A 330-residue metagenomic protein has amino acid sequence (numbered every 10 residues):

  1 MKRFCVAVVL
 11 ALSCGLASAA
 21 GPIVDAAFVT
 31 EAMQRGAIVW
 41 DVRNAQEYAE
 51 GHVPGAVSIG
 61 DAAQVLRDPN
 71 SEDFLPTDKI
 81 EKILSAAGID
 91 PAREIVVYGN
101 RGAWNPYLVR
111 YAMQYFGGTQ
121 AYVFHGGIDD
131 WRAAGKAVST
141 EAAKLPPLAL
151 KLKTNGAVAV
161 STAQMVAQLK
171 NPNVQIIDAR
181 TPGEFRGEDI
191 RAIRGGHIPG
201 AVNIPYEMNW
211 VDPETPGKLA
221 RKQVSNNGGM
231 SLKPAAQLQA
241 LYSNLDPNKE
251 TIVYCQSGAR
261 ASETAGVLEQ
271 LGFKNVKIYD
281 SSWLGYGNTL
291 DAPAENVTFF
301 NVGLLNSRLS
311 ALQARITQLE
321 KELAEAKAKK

Functional and structural regions predicted by a protein language model:
C5-G15: Bacterial N-terminal signal peptides
A19-I38, A45-V96, N100-Q175, A179 (+1 more regions): Rhodanese-like catalytic fold shared by cysteine-dependent sulfurtransferases and DSP/PTP-type phosphatases
